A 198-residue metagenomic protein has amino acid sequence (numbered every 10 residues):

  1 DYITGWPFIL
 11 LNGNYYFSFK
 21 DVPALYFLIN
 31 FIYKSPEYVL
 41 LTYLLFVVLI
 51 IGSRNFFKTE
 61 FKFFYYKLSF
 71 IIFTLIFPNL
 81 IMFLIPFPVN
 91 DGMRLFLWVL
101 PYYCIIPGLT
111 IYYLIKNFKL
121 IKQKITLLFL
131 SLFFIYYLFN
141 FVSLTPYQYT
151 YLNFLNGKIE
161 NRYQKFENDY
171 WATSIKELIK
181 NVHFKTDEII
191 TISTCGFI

Functional and structural regions predicted by a protein language model:
L10-L11, F133-N181, F197-I198: Membrane-proximal, lumen/periplasm-facing interface regions of secretory-pathway glyco- and lipid-modifying enzymes
Y16-F17, L75-G92, F139-Q148: Transmembrane-helix signature of polytopic, lipid-linked glycan biosynthesis machinery
F17-Y26, I32-S35, Y66-S69, M82-L100: Membrane-interface catalytic loops of GT-C/OST-like multi-pass glycosylation enzymes that act
K34-K62, T110: Hydrophobic, aromatic-rich transmembrane alpha-helices and their immediate juxtamembrane boundary segments
Y38-I51, S69, F73-I81, V99 (+2 more regions): Lipid-exposed faces of alpha-helical membrane segments in multi-pass integral membrane proteins
L45-L49, F77-P78, C104-K116: Hydrophobic transmembrane alpha-helices
N55-F56, F64, I71-I72, I111-L152: Signature aromatic-anchored transmembrane alpha helix within multi-pass, membrane-resident enzymes that catalyze glycan
I189-I198: Extracytoplasmic
